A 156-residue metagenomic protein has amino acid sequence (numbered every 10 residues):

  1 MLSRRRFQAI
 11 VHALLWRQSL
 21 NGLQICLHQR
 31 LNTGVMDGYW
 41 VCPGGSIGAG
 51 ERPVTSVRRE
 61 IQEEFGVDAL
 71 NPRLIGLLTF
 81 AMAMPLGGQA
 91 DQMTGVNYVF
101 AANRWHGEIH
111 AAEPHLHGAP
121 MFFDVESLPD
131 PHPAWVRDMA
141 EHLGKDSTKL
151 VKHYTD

Functional and structural regions predicted by a protein language model:
M1-I25, S46, A101: Conserved N-terminal beta-strand and adjoining loop/helix that marks the start of the Nudix/MutT-like hydrolase domain
S3-F7, Y39, Q89-V96, P114-H117: A generic structural micro-feature
Q8, L78-I109, M139-G144: Active-site-adjacent beta-strand/loop module that shapes the phosphate/pyrophosphate-binding cleft
W16-N21, T33-G34, G48, F80-A83 (+1 more regions): Short, charged/polar surface micro-motifs in flexible loops or helix N-caps
G22-E63: Conserved Nudix-box catalytic region and its N-terminal flanking loop in Nudix hydrolases and closely related
D68-L77: A short coil-to-beta-strand element that immediately follows conserved catalytic motifs
V99-A101, H110-G144: NUDIX/MutT-family hydrolases
D138-D156: Charged phosphate-binding loop/patch that engages nucleotide di/tri-phosphates or the phosphate backbone of nucleic
